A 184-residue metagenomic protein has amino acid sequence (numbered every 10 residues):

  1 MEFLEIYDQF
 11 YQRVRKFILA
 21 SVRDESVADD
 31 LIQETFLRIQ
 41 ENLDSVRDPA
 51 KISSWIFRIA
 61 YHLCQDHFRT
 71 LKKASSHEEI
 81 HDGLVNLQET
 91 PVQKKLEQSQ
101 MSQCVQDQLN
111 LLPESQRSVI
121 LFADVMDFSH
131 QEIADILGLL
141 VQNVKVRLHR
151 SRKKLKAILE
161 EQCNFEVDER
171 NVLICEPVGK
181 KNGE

Functional and structural regions predicted by a protein language model:
M1-K16, S26-I32, Q40: A short, charge-rich alpha-helical start-of-domain segment used by transcription regulators
E2, K153-E184: C-terminal edge and immediately downstream basic/flexible tail or linker adjoining helix-turn-helix-like DNA-binding
D30-L37, A50-H62: Structural recognition of an alpha-helix C-terminal capping motif at a helix-to-coil junction
F36-K51, L71: Sigma70-family region 2
R47, R58-E78, Q98: Arg/Lys-rich amphipathic alpha helix in sigma70-family domain 2
A74-Q98, S129, R170-G179: Internal acidic/polar
N110, E114-S118, M126-N143: Helix-turn-helix DNA-binding module
L137-E161: DNA-recognition helix of helix-turn-helix
